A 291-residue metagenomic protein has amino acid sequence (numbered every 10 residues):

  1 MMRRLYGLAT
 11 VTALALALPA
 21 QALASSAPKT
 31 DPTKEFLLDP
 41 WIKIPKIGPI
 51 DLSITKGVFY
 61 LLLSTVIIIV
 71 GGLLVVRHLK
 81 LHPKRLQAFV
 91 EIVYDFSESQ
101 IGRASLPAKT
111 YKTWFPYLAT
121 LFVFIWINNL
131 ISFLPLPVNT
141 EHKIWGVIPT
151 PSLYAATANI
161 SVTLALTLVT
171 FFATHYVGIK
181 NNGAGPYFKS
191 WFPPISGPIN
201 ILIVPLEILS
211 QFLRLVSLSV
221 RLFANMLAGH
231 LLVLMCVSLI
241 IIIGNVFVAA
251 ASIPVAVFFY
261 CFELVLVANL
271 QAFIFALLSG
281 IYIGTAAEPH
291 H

Functional and structural regions predicted by a protein language model:
R3-A9, L18-H291: Selective transmembrane helix interface/packing segments
T12-L14: Long, amphipathic alpha-helical regulatory blocks in the mid-to-C-terminal portion of eukaryotic proteins
